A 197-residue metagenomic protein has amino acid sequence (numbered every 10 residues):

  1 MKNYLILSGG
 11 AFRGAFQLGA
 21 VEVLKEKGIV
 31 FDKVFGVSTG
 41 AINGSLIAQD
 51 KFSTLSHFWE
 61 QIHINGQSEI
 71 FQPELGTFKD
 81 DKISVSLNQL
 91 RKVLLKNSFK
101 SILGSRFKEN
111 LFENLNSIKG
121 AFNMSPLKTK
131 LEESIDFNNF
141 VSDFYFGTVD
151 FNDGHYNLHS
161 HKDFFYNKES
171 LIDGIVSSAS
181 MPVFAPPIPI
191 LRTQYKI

Functional and structural regions predicted by a protein language model:
M1-V37, S45-K196: Patatin-like phospholipase
